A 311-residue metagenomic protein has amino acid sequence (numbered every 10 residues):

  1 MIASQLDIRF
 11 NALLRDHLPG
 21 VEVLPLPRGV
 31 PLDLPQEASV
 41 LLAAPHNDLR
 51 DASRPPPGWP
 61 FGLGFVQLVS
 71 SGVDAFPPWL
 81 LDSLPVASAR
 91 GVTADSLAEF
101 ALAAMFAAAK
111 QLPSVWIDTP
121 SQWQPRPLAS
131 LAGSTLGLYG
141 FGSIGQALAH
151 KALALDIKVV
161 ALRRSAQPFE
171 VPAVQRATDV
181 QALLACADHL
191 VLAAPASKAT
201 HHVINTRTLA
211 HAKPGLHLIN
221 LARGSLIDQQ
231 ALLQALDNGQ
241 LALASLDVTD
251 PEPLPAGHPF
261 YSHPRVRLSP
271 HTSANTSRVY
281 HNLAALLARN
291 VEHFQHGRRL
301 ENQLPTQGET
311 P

Functional and structural regions predicted by a protein language model:
M1-L41, P45: N-terminal glycine-/charge-rich "phosphate-binding" loop or analogous flexible N-terminal tail
S39-W116: Phosphate/diphosphate ligand-binding glycine-rich loop within oxidoreductases
S53-G62, P78-D82, L209-G215, A235-Q240 (+1 more regions): Short, conserved loop/helix-junction motifs that constitute active-site signature segments in enzyme catalytic cores
A98-S114, A154-L155, A285-F294, R298: Oxidoreductase and adenylate-handling cofactor-binding alpha/beta cores
L112-A147: Glycine-rich NAD(P)-binding loop of Rossmann-like domains
A154-E170: NAD(P)-binding Rossmann-fold cofactor-contacting core
S165-P259: Rossmann-like adenosine-cofactor binding region
G215, L221-P311: Rossmann-like dinucleotide-binding domain for NAD(H)/NADP(H)
